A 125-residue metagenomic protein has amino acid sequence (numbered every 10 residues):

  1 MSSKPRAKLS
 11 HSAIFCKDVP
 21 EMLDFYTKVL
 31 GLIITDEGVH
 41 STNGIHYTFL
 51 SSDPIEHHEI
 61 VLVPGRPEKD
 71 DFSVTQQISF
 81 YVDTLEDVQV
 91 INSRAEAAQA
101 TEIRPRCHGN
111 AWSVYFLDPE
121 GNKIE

Functional and structural regions predicted by a protein language model:
S2-R6, K69-S73: Short, flexible turn/loop "capping" segments at secondary-structure junctions
K4, I14-H57: Core segments of cupin and vicinal oxygen chelate
A7, K17-P20, S79-K123: Vicinal oxygen chelate
S12, I78: Hydrophobic adenine-recognition pocket in adenosine-nucleotide-binding enzymes
T35, I124-E125: Generic structural signal for well-ordered beta-strand positions
H40-N43, E68-K69, R106-G109: A short beta-turn/loop motif at secondary-structure boundaries
H46-T48, Q76, W112-V114: Short beta-strand micro-motifs in enzyme catalytic cores
I55-I60, G121-I124: Short, charged/polar, Gly/Pro-enriched secondary-structure boundary elements
